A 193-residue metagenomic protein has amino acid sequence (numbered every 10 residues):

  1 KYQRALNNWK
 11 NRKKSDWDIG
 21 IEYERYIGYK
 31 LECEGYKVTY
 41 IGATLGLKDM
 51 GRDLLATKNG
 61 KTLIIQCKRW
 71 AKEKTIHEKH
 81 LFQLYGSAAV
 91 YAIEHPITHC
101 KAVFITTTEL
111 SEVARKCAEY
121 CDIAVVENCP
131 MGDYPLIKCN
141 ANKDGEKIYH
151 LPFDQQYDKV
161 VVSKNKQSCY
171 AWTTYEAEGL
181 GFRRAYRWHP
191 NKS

Functional and structural regions predicted by a protein language model:
K1-G42: Acidic-basic catalytic patches of nuclease active cores, encompassing PD-(D/E)XK and other metal-cofactor nuclease
K1-R4, W70-E94, M131-Q155: Short, composition-biased local secondary-structure segments
Y23-I27, A114, T173: Generic structural signal for hydrophobic residues
K37-L45, G181-W188: Short, well-structured beta-strand/strand-turn elements
V38-N59: Active-site metal-binding core of divalent-cation-utilizing nuclease and nuclease-like domains
N59-T62, C67-E127: Catalytic cores of nucleic-acid endonucleases
A124-S193: Mature, structured domains enriched in cysteine- and short glycine motifs
